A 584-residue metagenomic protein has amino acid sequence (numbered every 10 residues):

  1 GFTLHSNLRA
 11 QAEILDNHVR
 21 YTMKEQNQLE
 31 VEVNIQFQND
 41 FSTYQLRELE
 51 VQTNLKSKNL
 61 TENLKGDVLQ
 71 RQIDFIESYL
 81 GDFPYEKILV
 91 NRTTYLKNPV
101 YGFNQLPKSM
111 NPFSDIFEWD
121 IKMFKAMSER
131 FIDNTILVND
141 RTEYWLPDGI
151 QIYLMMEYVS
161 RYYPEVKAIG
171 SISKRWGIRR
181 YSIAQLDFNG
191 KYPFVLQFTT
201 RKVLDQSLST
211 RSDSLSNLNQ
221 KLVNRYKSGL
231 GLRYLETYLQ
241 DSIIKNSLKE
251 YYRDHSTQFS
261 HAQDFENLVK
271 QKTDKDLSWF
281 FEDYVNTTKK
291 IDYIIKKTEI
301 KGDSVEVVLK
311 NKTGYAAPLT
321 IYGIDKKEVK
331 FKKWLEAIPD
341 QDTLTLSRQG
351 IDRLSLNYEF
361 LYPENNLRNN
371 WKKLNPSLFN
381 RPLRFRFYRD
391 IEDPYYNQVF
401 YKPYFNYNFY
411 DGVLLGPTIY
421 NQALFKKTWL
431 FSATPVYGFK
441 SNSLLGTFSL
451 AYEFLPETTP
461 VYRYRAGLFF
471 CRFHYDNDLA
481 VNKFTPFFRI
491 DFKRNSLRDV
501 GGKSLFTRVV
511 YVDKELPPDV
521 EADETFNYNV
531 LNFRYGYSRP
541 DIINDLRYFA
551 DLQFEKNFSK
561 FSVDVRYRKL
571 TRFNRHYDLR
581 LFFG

Functional and structural regions predicted by a protein language model:
G1-R71, F75-S78, T237-L239, A316-A317 (+8 more regions): Acidic/His-enriched low-complexity segments
V19-M23, D40-Y162, S216-N217, E364: Juxtacatalytic substrate-recognition/specificity segment
F41, S214, S242, S304 (+2 more regions): Coil residues (strongly favoring Ser/Thr
P84, S212-I300: Amphipathic alpha-helical substructures
K87-I88, L277-S278, I291-E359: Beta-strand-rich binding/interaction modules
T142, D148-L230: Acidic/His/Gly-enriched intrinsically disordered linker/tail segments that often contain short helix/coil "MoRF-like"
K327, T345-L346, N357-P460, R494 (+2 more regions): Outer-membrane beta-barrel initiation region
Y396-Q398, Y404-L414, T418, P460-G584: Transmembrane beta-strand segments of outer-membrane beta-barrel domains in Gram-negative and organellar OMPs
